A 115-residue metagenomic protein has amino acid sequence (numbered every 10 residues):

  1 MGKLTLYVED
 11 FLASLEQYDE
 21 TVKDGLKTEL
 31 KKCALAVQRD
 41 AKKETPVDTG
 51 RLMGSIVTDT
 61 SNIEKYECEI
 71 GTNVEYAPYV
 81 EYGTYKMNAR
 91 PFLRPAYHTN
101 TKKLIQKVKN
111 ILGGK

Functional and structural regions predicted by a protein language model:
M1-K115: Short, Lys/Arg-rich flexible segments
